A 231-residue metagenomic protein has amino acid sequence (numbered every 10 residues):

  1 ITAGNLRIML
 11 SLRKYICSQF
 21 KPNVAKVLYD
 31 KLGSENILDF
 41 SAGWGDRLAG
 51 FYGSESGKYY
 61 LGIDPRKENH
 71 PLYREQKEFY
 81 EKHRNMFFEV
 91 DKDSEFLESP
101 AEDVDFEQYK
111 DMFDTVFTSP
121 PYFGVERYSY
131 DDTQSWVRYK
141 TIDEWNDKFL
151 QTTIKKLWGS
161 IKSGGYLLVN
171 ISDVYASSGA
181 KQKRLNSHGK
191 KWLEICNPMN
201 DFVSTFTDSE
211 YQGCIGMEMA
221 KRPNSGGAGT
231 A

Functional and structural regions predicted by a protein language model:
I1-A231: Class I S-adenosyl-L-methionine-dependent methyltransferase catalytic core
